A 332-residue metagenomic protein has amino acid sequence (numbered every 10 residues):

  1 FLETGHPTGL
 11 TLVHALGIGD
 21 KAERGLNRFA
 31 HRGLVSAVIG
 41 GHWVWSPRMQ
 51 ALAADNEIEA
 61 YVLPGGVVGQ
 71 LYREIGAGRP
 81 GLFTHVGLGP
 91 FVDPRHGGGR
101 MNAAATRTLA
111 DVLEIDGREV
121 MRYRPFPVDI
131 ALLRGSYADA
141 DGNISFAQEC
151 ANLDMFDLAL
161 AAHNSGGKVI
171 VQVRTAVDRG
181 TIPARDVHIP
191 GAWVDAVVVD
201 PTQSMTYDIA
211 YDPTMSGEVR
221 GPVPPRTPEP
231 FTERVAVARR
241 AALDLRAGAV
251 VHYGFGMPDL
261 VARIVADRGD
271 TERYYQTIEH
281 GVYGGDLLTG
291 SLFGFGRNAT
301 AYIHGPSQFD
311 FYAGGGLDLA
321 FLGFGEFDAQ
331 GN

Functional and structural regions predicted by a protein language model:
F1-N332: Conserved alpha/beta enzyme-core scaffold
